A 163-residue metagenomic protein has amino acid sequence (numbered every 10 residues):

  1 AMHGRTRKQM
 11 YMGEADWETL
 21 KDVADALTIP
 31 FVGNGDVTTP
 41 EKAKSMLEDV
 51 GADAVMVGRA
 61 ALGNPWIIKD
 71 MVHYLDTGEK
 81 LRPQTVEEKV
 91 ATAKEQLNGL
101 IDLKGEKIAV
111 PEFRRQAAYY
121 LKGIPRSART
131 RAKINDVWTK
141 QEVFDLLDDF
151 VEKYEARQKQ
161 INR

Functional and structural regions predicted by a protein language model:
A1-R163: Flavin-dependent oxidoreductase catalytic cores
